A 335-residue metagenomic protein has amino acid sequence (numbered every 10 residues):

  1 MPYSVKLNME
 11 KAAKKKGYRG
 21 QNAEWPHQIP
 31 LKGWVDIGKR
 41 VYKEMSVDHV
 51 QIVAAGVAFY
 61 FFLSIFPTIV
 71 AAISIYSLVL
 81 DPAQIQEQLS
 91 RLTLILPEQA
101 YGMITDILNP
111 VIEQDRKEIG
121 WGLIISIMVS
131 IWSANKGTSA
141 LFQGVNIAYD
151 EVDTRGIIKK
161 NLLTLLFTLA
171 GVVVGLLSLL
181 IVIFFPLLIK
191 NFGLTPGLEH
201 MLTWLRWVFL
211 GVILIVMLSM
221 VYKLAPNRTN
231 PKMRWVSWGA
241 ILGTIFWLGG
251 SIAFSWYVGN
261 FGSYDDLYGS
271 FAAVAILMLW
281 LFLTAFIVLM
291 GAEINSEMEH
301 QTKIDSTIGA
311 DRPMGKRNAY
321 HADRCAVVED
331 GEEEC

Functional and structural regions predicted by a protein language model:
P2-C335: Membrane-embedded alpha-helices and immediately adjacent juxtamembrane helical segments in alpha-helical membrane
